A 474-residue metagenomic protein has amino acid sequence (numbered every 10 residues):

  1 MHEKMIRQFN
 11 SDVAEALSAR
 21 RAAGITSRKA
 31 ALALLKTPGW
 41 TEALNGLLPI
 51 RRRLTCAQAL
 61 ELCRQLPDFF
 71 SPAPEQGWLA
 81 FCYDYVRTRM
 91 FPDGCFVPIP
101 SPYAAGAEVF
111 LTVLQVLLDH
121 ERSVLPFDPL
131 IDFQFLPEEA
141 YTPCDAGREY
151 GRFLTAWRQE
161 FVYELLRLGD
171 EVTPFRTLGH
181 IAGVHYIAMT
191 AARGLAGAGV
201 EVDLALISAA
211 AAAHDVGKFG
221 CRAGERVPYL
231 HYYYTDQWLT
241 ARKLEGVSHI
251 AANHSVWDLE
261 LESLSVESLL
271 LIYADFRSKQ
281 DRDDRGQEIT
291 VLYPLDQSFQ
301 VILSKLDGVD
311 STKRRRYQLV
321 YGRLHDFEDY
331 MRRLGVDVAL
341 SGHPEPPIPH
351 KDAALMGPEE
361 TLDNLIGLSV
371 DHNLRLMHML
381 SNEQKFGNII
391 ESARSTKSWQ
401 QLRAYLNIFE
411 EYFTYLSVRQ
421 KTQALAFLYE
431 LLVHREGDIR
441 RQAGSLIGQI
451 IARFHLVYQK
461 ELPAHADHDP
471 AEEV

Functional and structural regions predicted by a protein language model:
H2-E149, V172-V202, A213, A223 (+4 more regions): Divalent metal-dependent phosphate-bond-processing catalytic cores, especially two-metal-ion Mg2+/Mn2+ enzymes that act
V184-A188, E201-R242, S248-D258, D275: His-Asp-centered metal-binding catalytic motifs of divalent-metal-dependent phosphohydrolases/nucleases
M379-G387, S417-A426: Core helices of alpha-solenoid repeat scaffolds
F386-I390, F427-Y429, V474: Buried hydrophobic core positions in alpha-solenoid tandem helical repeats
K397-S398, R435-E436, A471: Short inter-helical turns and helix N-cap capping residues of alpha-solenoid HEAT/ARM repeat scaffolds
E410, G448-A452: Structural signature of alpha-helical solenoid repeat scaffolds
